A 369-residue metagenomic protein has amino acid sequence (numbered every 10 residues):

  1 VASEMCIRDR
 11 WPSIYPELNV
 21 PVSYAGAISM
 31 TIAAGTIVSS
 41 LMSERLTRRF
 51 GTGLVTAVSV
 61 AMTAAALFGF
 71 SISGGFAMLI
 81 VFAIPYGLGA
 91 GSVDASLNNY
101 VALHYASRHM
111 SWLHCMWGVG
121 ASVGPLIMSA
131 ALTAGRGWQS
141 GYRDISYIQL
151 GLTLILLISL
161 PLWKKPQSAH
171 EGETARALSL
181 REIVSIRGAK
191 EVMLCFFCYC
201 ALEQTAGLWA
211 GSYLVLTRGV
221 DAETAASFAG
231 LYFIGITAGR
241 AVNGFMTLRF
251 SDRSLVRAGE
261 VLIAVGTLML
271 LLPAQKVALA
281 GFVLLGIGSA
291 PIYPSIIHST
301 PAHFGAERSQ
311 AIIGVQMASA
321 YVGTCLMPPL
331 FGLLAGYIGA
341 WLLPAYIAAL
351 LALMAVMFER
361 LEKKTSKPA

Functional and structural regions predicted by a protein language model:
A2-I7: Short, small-residue-biased leader/transition segments that mark boundaries at the very start of proteins
R8, R187-G230, I234-T237: Extracytoplasmic gate region of multi-pass secondary transporters
N19, G51, I72-A77, G219 (+2 more regions): Helix-breaking motifs and short loop linkers at transmembrane-helix boundaries and internal kinks in secondary membrane
V38-A77: Conserved MFS/SLC helix-loop-helix module at the cytosolic interface between two early adjacent transmembrane helices
S39-T52, G239-S251, A335: Helix-to-loop junctions at the C-terminal end of transmembrane segments in multipass secondary transporters
F82-M116: Cytoplasmic helix-loop-helix junction between adjacent transmembrane helices in 12-TM secondary transporters
S140-P161, L342-R360: Symmetry-related core transmembrane helices of the 12-TM Major Facilitator Superfamily/SLC fold
H303-W341: A late C-terminal transmembrane helix in Major Facilitator Superfamily
